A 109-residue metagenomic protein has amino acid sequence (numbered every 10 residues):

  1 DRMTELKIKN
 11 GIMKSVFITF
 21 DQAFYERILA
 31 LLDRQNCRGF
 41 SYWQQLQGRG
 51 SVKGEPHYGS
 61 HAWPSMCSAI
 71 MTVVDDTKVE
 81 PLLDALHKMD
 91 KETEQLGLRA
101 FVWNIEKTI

Functional and structural regions predicted by a protein language model:
R2-I109: Positively charged, small/polar-rich N-terminal and surface patches that mediate targeting and assembly and bind
